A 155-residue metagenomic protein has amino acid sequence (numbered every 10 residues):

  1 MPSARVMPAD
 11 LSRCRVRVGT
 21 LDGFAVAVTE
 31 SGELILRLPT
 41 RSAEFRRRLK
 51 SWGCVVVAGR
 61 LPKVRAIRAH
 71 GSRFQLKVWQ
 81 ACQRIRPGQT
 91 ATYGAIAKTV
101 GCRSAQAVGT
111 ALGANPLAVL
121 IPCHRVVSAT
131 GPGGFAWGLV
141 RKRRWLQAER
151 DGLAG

Functional and structural regions predicted by a protein language model:
M1-R103, G152-G155: Basic nucleic-acid-binding alpha-helical/helix-turn surface characteristic of O6-alkylguanine DNA
S12, R68, Q75, V127 (+2 more regions): Generic, ordered loop/turn and secondary-structure boundary motif
C82, I96, C123-H124, W145: Residue-level signal for inorganic ion chemistry
A107-V108: Helix-turn-helix DNA-binding helix
A111-L120: Major-groove DNA-recognition helix of helix-turn-helix-type DNA-binding domains
V119-S128: Short Lys/Arg-enriched helix C-cap and helix-to-coil transition segments that create basic nucleic-acid-contact patches
T130-G155: …primarily DNA-binding HTH/wHTH and HhH modules…
